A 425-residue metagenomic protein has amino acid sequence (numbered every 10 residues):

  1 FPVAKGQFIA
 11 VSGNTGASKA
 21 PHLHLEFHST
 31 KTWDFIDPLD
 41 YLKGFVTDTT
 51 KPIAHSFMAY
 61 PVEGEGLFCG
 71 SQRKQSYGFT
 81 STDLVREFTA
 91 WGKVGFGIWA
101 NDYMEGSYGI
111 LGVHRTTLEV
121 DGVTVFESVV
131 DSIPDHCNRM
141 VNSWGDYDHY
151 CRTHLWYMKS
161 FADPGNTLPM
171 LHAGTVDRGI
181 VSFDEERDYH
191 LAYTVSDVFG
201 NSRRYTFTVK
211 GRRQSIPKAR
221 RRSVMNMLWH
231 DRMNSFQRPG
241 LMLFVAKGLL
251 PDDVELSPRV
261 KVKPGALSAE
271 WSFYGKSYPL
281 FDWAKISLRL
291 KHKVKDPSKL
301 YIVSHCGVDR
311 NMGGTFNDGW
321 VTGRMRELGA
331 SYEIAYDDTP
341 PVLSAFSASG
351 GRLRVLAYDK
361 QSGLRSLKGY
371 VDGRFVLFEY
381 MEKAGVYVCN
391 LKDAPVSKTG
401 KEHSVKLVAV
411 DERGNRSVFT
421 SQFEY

Functional and structural regions predicted by a protein language model:
F1-G70: Conserved, short, structured surface segments that act as functional micro-motifs
E26, G97-W99, K285-R289: Residues within well-ordered beta-strands of beta-sheet-rich folds
L39-G64, S202, T208-M242, K247 (+2 more regions): Pro/Ala/Gly-rich low-complexity, hydrophilic intrinsically disordered segments
T47, Y60-E65, G70-R213, G313-G314 (+2 more regions): Long, low-complexity serine/threonine/glycine- and acidic-rich segments characteristic of extracellular
D83-T89, G275-S277, V342-A348: Short beta-strand segments of immunoglobulin-like
A90-G95, P279-S287, F346-R354: Short coil/turn motif common to extracellular beta-sandwich-like domains
I216-P217, S257-Y301: Proteolytic processing hotspots in large secreted/extracellular or virion-associated proteins and select intracellular
M225-W229, K293-K299, S304-R365, F375: Proteolytic cleavage junctions
